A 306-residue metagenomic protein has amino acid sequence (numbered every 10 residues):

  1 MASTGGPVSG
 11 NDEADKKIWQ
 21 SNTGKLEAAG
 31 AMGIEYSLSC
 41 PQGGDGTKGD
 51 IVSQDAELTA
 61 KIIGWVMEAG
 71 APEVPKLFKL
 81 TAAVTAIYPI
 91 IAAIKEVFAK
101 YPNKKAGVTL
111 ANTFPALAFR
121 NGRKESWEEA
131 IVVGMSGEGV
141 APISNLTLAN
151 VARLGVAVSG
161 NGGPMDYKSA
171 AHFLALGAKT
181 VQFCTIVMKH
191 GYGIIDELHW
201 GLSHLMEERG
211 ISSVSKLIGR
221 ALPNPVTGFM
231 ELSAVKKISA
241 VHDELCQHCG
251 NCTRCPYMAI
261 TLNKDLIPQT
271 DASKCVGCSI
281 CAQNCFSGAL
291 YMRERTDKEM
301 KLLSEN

Functional and structural regions predicted by a protein language model:
M1-K104, R123-S126: Active-site entrance/lid segments in N-terminal catalytic domains of soluble metabolic enzymes
S3-S9, L80-T85, V156-K168, K274: Glycine-rich beta-to-alpha transition loops that act as phosphate-gripper elements at the mouths of alpha/beta enzyme
K17-T23, V84-V97, A149, R153-A157 (+1 more regions): Catalytic cores of alpha/beta
G33-C40, P102-N103, G107-F114, G163-P164 (+3 more regions): Glycine-rich phosphate-binding active-site loops on the catalytic face of alpha/beta enzymes
P41-D55, I90-V156, H190: Glycine/Thr-rich beta-alpha phosphate-binding loop at enzyme active sites
S53-K76, E129-V158, L198-V214: Alpha-helix-loop-beta-strand connector modules within alpha/beta enzyme cores
L117-V133, L174, I186-I211, K301-N306: C-terminal helical cap(s) of enzyme catalytic domains, especially alpha/beta-barrels
G250-Q269, I280-D297: Iron-sulfur cluster-binding cysteine motifs and their immediate structural context in ferredoxin-like electron-transfer
